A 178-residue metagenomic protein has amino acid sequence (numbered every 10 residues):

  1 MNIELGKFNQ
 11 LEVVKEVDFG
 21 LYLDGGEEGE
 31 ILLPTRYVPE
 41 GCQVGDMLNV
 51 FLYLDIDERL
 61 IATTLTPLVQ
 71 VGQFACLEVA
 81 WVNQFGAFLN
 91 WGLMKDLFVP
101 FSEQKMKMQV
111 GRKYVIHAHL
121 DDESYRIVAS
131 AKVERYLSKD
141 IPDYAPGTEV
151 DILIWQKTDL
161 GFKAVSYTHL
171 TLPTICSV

Functional and structural regions predicted by a protein language model:
M1-E4, I56-A75, K132-A145: Short boundary/loop segments of OB/S1/cold-shock single-stranded nucleic-acid-binding domains
M1-M47: N-terminal, positively charged regions that mediate nucleic acid binding
L11-V13, G45-D57, L77-V79, R112-E123 (+1 more regions): Flexible glycine-rich surface loops and low-complexity tracts that mediate binding to linear polymers
F19-Y22, F85-F88, G161-K163: Short aromatic-glycine-enriched beta-strand elements
G29-G41, D96-K107, L170: Beta-strand/loop nucleic-acid-binding surfaces
Q70-F98: Ordered, amphipathic secondary-structure segments that act as subunit-interaction surfaces in large macromolecular
L97-Q156, L160: Surface-exposed beta-loop interaction hotspot
T168-T174: Conserved small/polar residues in nucleotide/adenosyl-binding loops
